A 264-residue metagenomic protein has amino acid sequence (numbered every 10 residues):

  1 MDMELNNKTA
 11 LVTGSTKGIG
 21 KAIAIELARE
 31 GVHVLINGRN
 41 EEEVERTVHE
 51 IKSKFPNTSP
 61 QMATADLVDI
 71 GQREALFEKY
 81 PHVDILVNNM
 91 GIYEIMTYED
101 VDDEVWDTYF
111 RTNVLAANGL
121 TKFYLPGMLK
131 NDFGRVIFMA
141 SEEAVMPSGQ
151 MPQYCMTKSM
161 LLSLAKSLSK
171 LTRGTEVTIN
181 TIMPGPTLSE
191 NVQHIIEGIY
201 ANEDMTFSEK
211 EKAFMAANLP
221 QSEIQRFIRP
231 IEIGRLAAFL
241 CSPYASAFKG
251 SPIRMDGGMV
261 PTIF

Functional and structural regions predicted by a protein language model:
N6, M146, A238, K249-F264: Short C-terminal tail/terminal secondary-structure segment of NAD(P)H-dependent dehydrogenase/reductase domains
T9, T16-K17: Conserved glycine-rich cofactor-binding loop
T97-Y98, D102-F110, N218: Substrate-binding pocket helix/loop in short-chain dehydrogenase/reductase
T121, T157, A165: Active-site helix of classical SDR
P126, K170-L171, S246: Alpha-helical segment proximal to the catalytic Tyr-Lys
S141: Residue(s) in the substrate-gating loop at a strand-loop-helix junction that position the organic substrate next
R173, T178, F248-G250: Short, small/polar-rich loop/turn modules that mediate ligand/substrate recognition or access, typified
